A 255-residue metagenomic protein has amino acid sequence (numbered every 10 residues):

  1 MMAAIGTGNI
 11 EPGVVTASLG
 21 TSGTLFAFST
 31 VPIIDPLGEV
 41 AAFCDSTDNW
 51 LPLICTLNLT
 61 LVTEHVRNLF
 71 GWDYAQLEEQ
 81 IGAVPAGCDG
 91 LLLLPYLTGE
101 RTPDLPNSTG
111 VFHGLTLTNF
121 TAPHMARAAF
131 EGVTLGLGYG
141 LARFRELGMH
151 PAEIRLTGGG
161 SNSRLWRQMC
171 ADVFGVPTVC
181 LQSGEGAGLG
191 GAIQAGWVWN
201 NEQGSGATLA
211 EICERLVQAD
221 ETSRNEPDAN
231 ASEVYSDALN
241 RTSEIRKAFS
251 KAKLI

Functional and structural regions predicted by a protein language model:
M1-T157, N162-I255: Active-site core segments that coordinate phosphate-bearing ligands/cofactors across diverse enzyme families
